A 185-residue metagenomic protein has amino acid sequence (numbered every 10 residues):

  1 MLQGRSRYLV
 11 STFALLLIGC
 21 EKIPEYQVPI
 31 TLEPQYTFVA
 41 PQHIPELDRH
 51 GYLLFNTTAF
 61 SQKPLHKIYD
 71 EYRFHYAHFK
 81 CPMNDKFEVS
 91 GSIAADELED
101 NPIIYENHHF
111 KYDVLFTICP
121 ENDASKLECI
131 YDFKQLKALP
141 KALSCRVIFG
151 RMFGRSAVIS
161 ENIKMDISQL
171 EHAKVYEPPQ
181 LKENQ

Functional and structural regions predicted by a protein language model:
M1-L9: Bacterial N-terminal signal peptides that target proteins for export
S11-A14: Hydrophobic helical h-region of N-terminal Sec-dependent signal peptides in bacterial secretory/periplasmic proteins
I18-G19: C-terminal motif of bacterial Sec signal peptides marking the signal peptidase cleavage site
P24-Y36: Short, low-complexity, disordered segments immediately C-terminal to signal peptides in bacterial exported proteins
Q27-P29, K126-Q185: Surface-exposed edge beta-strand/loop patches
E33-V39, H43-E46, K141, M152 (+1 more regions): An extracellular/secretory-lumen and virion-surface interaction module
T37-A94: Short, surface-exposed binding/anchoring microloops in extracellular/periplasmic proteins
E88-R155: Short, solvent-exposed, Trp/other aromatic-anchored flexible loops in extracytoplasmic proteins
